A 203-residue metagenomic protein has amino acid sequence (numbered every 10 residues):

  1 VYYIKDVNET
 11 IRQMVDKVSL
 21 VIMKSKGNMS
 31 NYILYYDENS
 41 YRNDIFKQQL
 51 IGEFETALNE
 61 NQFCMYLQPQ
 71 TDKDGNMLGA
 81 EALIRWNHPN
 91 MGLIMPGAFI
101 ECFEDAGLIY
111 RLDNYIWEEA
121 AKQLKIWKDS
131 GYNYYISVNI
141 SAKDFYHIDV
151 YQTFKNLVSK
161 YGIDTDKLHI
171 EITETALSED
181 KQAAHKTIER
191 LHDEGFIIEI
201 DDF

Functional and structural regions predicted by a protein language model:
V1, K26, G92, K128-Y134 (+1 more regions): Catalytic core regions of nucleotide second-messenger enzymes
K5-Q13, K17-C64, K73, F103-I109 (+2 more regions): C-di-GMP signaling machinery
N31, C64, N133-Y135, I197: Residue-level detector of anion-binding/catalytic polar loops
F46-C102, N139, I200: Active-site core of bacterial EAL-family cyclic-dinucleotide phosphodiesterase domains
P69-T71, A142-D144, E174-A176, D202: Active-site-proximal loop/turn and secondary-structure-junction residues that shape catalytic pockets, frequently
I116: Flexible loop/N-cap segments at domain edges
I136, K155-F203: The catalytic core of metal-dependent phosphodiesterases that act on cyclic dinucleotides
